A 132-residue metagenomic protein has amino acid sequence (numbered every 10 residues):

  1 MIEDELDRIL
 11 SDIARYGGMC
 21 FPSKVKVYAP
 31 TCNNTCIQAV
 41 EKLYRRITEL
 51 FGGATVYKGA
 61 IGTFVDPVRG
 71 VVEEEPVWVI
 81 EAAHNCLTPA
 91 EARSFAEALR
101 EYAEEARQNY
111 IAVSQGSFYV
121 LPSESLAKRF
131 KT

Functional and structural regions predicted by a protein language model:
I2-T132: Positively charged, small/polar-rich N-terminal and surface patches that mediate targeting and assembly and bind
